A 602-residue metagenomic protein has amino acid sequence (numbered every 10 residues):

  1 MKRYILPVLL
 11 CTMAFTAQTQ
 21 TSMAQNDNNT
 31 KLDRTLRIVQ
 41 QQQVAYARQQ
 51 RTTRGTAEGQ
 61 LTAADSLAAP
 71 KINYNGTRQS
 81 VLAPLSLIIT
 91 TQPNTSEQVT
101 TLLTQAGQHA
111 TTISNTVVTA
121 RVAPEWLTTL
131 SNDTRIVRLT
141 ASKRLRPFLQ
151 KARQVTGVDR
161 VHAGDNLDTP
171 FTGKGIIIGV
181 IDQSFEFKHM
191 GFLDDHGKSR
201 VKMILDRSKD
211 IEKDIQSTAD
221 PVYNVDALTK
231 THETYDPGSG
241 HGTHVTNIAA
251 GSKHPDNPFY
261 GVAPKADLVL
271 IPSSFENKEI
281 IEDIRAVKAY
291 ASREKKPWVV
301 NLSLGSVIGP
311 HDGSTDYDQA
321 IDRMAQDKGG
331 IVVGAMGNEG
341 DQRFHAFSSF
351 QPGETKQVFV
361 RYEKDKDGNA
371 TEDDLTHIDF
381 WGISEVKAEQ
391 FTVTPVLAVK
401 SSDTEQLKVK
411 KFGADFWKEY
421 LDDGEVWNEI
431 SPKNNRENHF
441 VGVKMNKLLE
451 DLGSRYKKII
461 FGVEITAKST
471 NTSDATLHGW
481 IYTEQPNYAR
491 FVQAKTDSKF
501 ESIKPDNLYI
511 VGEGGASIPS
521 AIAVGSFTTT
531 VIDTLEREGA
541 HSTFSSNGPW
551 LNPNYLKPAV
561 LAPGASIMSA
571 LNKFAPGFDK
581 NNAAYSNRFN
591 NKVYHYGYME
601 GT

Functional and structural regions predicted by a protein language model:
M1-V8: Bacterial N-terminal signal peptides that target proteins for export
L6, Q18-T169, I177, M190-D194: Autoinhibitory N-terminal propeptides
C11-Q18: Hydrophobic h-region of N-terminal signal peptides that target proteins for export in Gram-negative bacteria
G164-I280, K295, D327-G329, R343-F344 (+6 more regions): Subtilisin-like serine protease catalytic core
L205-Y223, R343, S348-L448, G453 (+2 more regions): Extracellular S/T/G-rich loop segment that most often corresponds to the catalytic His/Ser-adjacent loop
K288-D312, A335-M336, E464-T470: Short acidic, glycine-rich surface-loop motifs adjacent to enzyme active sites
G453-N471: Noncatalytic modules at the cell exterior or secretory-pathway interfaces, chiefly beta-strand-rich lectin/adhesion
S469-G515, P519-A521: Exposed low-complexity, polar/acidic, P/S/T/G-rich flexible segments that act as propeptides, protease-susceptible
